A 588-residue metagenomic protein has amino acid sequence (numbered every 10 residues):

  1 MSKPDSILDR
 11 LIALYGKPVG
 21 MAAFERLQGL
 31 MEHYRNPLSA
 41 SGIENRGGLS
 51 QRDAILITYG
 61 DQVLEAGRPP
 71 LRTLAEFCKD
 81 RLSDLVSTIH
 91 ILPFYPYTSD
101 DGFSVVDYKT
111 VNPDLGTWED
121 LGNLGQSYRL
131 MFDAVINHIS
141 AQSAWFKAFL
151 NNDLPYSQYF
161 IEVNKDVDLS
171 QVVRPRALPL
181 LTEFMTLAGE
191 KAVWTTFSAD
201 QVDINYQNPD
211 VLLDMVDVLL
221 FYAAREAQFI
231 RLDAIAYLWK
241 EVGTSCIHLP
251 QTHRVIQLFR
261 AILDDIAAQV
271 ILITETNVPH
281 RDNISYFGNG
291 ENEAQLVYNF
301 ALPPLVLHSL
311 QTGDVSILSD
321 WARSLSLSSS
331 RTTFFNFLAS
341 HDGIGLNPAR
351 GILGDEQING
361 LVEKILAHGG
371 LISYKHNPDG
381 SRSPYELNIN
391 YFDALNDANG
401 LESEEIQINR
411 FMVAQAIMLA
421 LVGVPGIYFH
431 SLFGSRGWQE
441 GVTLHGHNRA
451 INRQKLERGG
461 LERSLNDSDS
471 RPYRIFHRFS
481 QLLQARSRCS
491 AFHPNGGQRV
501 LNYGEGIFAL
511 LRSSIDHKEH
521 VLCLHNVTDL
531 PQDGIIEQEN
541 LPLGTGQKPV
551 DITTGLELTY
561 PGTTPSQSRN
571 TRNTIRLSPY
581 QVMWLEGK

Functional and structural regions predicted by a protein language model:
S2-K548, I552-T554, L558-K588: Active-site and adjacent substrate-binding regions of carbohydrate-active enzymes
